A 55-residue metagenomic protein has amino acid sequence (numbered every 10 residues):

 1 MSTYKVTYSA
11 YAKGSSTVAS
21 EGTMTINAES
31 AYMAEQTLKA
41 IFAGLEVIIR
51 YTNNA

Functional and structural regions predicted by a protein language model:
M1-E21: Short aromatic-glycine-(Arg/Gly/Cys) micro-motifs in beta-strand/loop hairpins
Y4, M24-I26, N53: N-terminal compositionally biased, intrinsically disordered segments and leader/signal-like regions
G14, V18, A31, N54-A55: Acidic interaction surfaces
A19-E29: A short, exposed loop/beta-hairpin motif centered on an aromatic-Gly-Thr core
N27, A31-T37: Mature extracytoplasmic or otherwise solvent-exposed domains
A40-A55: Short, mixed-charge low-complexity intrinsically disordered segments
